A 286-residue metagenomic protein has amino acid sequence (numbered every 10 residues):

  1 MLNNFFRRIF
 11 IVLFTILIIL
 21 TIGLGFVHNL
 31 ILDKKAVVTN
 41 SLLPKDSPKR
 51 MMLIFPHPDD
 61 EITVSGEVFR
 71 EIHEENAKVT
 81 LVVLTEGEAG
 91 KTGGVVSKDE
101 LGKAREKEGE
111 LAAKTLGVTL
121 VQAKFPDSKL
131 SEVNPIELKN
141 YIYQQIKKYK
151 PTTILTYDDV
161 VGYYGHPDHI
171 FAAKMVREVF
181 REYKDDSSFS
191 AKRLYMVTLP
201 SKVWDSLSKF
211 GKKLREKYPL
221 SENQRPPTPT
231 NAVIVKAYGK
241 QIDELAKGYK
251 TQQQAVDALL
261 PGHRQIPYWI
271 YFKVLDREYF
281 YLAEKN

Functional and structural regions predicted by a protein language model:
L2, F6-L24, S187-N286: The feature marks non-catalytic terminal segments
L2-K148, E178-F189: Active-site rim/loop-helix segments in enzyme catalytic domains that contact anionic ligands
H57, H166-H169, Y249: Histidine-centered active-site/metal-ligand motif
V64-S65, V133, H166-P167, L207-S208: Short, solvent-exposed loop/turn and secondary-structure capping segments
K91-V95, P167, D205-F210: Short aromatic-enriched loop/helix-cap "lid" or pocket-rim segments at secondary-structure transitions that line
F125, T156-V160, T198-L199: Short, well-ordered beta-to-alpha junction loops that form the rim of enzyme active sites and present histidine/acidic
I142-D159, H169: Proline-aspartate-enriched helix->loop->beta-strand connector
Y164-F180: Short Gly/Thr/Asp-enriched flexible loops that form oxyanion-binding sites at enzyme active sites
